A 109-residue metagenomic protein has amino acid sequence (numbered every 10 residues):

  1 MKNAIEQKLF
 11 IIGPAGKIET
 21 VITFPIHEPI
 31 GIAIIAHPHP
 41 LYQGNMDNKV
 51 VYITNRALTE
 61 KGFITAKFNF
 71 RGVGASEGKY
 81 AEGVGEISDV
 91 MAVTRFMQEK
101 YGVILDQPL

Functional and structural regions predicted by a protein language model:
M1-F10: A domain-start/cap signature at the N-terminus of enzymes
K2-N3, A15-K17: Short amphipathic alpha-helical surface micro-motifs
I11, K17-V103: Serine-hydrolase catalytic machinery in alpha/beta-hydrolase-like enzymes
D106-L109: Residue in the alpha/beta-hydrolase core beta-strand immediately N-terminal to the catalytic nucleophile
